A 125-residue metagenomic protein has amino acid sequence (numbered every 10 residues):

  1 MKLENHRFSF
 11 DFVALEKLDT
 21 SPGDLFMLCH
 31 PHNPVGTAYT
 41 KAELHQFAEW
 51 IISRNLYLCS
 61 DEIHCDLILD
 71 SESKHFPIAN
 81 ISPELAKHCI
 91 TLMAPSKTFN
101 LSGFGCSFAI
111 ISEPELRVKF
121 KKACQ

Functional and structural regions predicted by a protein language model:
M1, I78, L92: Hydrophobic residues at beta-strand termini and immediately following loops that shape nucleotide-binding pockets
L3-S73: Active-site phosphate-binding strand-loop segment of PLP-dependent enzymes
K17-L18, I81-P83: Short secondary-structure boundary/capping segments
I51, A79-S82: A conserved amphipathic alpha-helix that caps or lines the catalytic cleft of carbohydrate- and lipid-modifying enzymes
C65, A79, R117: Nucleotide phosphate-binding site architecture
E72-F76, A86: Substrate-gripping "pore-loop 1 plus following alpha2 helix"
H75-I78, F108: A structural preference for long, well-packed, hydrophobic secondary-structure segments
S82-Q125: Conserved core segment of the aminotransferase class I/II
